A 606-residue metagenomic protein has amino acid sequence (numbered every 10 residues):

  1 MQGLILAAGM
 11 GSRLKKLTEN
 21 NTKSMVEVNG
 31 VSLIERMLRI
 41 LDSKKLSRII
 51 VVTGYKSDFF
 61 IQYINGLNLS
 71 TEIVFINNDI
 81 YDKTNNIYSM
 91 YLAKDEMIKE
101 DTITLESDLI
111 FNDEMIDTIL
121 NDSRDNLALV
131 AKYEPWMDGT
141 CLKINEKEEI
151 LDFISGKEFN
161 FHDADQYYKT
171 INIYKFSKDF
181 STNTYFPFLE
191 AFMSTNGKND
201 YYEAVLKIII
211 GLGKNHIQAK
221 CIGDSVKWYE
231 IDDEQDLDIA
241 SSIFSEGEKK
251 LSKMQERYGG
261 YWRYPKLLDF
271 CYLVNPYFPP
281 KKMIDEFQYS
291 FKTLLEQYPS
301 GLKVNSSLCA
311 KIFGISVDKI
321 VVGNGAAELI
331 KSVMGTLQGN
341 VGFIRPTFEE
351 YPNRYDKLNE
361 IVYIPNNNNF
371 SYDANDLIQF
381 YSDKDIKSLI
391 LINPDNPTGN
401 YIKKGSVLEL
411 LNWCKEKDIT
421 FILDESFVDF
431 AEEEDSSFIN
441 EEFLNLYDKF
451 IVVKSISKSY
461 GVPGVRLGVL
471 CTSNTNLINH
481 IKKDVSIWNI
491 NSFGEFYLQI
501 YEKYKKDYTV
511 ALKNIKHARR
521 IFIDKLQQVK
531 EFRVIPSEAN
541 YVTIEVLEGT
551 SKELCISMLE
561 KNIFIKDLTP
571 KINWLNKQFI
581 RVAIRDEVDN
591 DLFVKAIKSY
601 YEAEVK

Functional and structural regions predicted by a protein language model:
M1-T18: N-terminal nucleotide-binding beta1-loop-alpha1 segment
Q2-I5, V31-E100: Conserved N-terminal catalytic core of the sugar/cofactor nucleotidyltransferase
N68-T140: Conserved beta-loop-beta/alpha segment of the NTase-like Rossmann-fold superfamily that binds/positions NTPs
N112-N196: Conserved core of the sugar-phosphate nucleotidyltransferase
Y168-T170, F278-P280, G301, K449-I535: PLP-dependent aminotransferase class I/II
I239-Q297, K384-D385, I419: N-terminal "arm"/small-domain region of PLP-dependent enzymes with the aminotransferase-like
N369-E434: Active-site phosphate-binding strand-loop segment of PLP-dependent enzymes
K516, V529-K561, I584: Conserved PLP-binding catalytic core of the aspartate aminotransferase-like
